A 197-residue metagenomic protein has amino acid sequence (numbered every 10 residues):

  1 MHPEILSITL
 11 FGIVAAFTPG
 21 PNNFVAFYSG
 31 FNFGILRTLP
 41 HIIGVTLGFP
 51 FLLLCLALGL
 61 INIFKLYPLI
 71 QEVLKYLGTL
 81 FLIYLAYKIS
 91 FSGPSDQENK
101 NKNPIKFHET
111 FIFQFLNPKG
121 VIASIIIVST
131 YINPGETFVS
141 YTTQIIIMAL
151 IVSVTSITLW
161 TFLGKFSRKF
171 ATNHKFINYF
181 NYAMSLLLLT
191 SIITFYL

Functional and structural regions predicted by a protein language model:
H2-L69, I126-I145: Juxtamembrane transmembrane-helix termini in multi-pass membrane transport proteins
L10, L39, I43-L47, F51 (+5 more regions): Hydrophobic residues within alpha-helical transmembrane segments of multi-pass solute transporters/permease subunits
I13, F17, P50-F51, Y87 (+3 more regions): Hydrophobic/aromatic residues within the transmembrane alpha-helices of Major Facilitator Superfamily
N22, G44, G48-L60, L82-L85 (+3 more regions): Alpha-helical transmembrane segments and their lipid-water interface positions in multi-pass membrane proteins
L53-A57, L116-V128, L186-L197: Hydrophobic alpha-helical transmembrane segments in multi-pass integral membrane proteins
K65-P94, L150-S156, W160-L163, R168-L197: Selective transmembrane alpha-helices of multi-pass membrane proteins
F91-I105: Flexible cytoplasmic inter-helical loops of multi-pass small-molecule transporters
F107-F115: A short amphipathic helical element positioned immediately N-terminal to and/or at the very start of a transmembrane
